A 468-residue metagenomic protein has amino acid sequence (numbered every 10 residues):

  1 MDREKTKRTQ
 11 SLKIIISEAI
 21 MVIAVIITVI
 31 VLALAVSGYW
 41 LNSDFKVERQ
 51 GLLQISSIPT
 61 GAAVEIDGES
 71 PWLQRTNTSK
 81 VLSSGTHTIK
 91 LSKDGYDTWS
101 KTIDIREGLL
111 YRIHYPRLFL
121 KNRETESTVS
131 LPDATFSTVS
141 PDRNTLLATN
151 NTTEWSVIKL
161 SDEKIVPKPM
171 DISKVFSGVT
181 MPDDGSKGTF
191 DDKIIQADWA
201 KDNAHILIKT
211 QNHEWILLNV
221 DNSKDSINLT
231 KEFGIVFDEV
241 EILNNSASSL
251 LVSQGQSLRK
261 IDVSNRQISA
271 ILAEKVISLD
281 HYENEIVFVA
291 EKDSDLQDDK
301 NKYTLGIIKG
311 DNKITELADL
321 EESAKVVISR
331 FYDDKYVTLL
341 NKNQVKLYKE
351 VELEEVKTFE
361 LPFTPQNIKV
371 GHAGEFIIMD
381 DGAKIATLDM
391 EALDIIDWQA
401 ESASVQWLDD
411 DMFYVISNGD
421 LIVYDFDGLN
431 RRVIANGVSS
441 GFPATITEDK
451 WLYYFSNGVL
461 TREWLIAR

Functional and structural regions predicted by a protein language model:
M1-I158, A197: Short loop/turn and low-complexity linker motifs enriched in small/turn-promoting residues
L34-Q50, Q54-L73, T78-K90, L207-L217 (+4 more regions): Ordered, small/hydrophobic-rich secondary-structure cores
V64, L91, V252, I307 (+2 more regions): Short aromatic-centered micro-motifs
K90-S92, K369-G371, E375-I378: Acidic (E/D-rich), amphipathic helical modules within compact regulatory domains
T125-T128, E154-K187, T210-F233, S253-A273 (+5 more regions): Surface-exposed loop/turn elements that mediate protein-protein interactions on large endomembrane-trafficking
P132-T138, S177-V179, G185-S186, D191-D198 (+6 more regions): Repeated scaffold domains used in trafficking and secretory/extracellular systems, primarily beta-propellers
L146, I206, S248-L250, I286-V287 (+4 more regions): Hydrophobic beta-strand positions that form the internal "hydrophobic ladder" of WD40/Gbeta-like beta-propeller blades
A148-T149, L207, N343, S440: Extracellular, repeat-based ectodomains that mediate carbohydrate processing or recognition
